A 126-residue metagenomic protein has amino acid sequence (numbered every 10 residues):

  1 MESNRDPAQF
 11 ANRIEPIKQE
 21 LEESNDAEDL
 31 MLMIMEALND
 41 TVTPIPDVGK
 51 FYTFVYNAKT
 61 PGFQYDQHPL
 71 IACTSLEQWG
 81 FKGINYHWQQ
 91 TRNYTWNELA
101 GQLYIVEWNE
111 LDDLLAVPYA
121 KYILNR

Functional and structural regions predicted by a protein language model:
M1-R5, T43-P46, Y122-R126: Short intrinsically disordered terminal tails
E2-S3, Q9-K18, L111-Y122: Long, low-complexity interaction regions most often at the N-terminus
P7-F51: Mixed-charge, Lys/Arg-rich low-complexity intrinsically disordered regions
G49, G62, T95: Polybasic, low-complexity nucleic-acid-binding and compaction segments
K50, L76, E110-L111: Intrinsic disorder/low-complexity segments
K50-A58: A short beta-strand micro-motif
Q64-Y94: Basic/aromatic-rich interaction segments and small domains that mediate binding to polyanionic partners
N85-R126: Intrinsically disordered, low-complexity, charged/polar segments
